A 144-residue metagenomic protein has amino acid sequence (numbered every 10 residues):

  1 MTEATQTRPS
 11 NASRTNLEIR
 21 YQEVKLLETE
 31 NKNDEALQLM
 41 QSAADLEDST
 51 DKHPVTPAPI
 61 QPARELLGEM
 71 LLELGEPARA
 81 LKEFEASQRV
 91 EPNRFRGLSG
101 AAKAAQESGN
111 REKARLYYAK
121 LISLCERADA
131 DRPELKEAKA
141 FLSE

Functional and structural regions predicted by a protein language model:
M1-Q6, Q41-D51, E85-R89, I122-S123: Amphipathic alpha-helical segments of tetratricopeptide repeats
E23, L67, A101-A104, E137: Structural register within alpha-helical repeat arrays
A44-D45, A102-A130: TPR/TPR-like (Sel1-like) alpha-helical repeat modules
